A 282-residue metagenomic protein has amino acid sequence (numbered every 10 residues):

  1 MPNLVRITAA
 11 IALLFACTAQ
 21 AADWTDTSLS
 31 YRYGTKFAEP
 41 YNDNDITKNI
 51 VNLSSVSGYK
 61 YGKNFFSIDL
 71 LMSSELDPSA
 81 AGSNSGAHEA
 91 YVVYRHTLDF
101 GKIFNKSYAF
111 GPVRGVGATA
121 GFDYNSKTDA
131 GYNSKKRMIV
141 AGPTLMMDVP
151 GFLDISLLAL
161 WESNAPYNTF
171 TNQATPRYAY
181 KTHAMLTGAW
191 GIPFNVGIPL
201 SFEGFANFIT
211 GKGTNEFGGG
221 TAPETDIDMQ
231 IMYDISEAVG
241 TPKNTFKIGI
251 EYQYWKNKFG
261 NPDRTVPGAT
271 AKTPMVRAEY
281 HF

Functional and structural regions predicted by a protein language model:
M1-W24: Cleavable N-terminal export/targeting peptides
A21-D26, V56, Y61-F66, F100-G117 (+3 more regions): Short loop/turn motifs that connect adjacent beta-strands in outer-membrane beta-barrel proteins
A21-L71: Short glycine/proline- and aromatic-enriched beta-strand/turn motifs that initiate or cap beta-hairpins
Y33-F37, L70-S74, A120-T128, A159-A165 (+3 more regions): Transmembrane beta-strands of outer-membrane beta-barrel pores
D43-T47, G82-A90, A130-K136, A174-T182 (+2 more regions): Replace "Gram-negative outer membrane beta-barrel proteins" with "bacterial and organellar outer membrane beta-barrel
S79-I139: Hydrophobic/aromatic-rich structural module bridging two neighboring secondary-structure elements via a short loop
Y132-Y233, Y280: Detector for outer-membrane/organellar transmembrane beta-barrel domains, recognizing the amphipathic beta-strand
A269-F282: Outer-membrane beta-barrel "beta-signal"
